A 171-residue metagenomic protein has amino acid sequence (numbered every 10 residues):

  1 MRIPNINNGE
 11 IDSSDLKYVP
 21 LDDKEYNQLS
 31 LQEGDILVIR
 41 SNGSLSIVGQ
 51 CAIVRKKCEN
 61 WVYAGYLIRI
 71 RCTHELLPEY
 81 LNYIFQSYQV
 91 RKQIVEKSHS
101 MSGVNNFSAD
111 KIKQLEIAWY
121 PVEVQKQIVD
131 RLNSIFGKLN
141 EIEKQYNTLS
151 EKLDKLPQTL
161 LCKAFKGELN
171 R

Functional and structural regions predicted by a protein language model:
P4-I36: Sequence-specific dsDNA recognition surfaces
E25-S30, S44, C58-N60: Short, surface-exposed secondary-structure edge patches
S44-A52: Short, Lys/Arg- and Gly-enriched loop/turn segments at beta-strand edges
E59-I68, L76-E79, H99-E123: A short glycine-rich beta-alpha junction/loop motif
T73-V90: Glycine- and charge-enriched low-complexity intrinsically disordered segments
K92, Q114-R171: Amphipathic alpha-helical coiled-coil/heptad-repeat segments
